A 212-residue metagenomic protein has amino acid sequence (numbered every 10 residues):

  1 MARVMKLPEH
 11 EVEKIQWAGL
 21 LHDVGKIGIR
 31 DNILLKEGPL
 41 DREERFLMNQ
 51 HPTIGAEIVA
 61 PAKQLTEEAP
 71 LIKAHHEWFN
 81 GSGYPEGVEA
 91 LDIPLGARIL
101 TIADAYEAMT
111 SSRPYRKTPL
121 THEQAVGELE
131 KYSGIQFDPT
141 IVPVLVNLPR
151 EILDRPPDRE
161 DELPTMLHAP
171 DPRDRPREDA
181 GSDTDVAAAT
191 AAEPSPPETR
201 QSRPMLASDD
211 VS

Functional and structural regions predicted by a protein language model:
M1-V211: Metal-dependent catalytic cores of enzymes that make or break cyclic nucleotides and related phosphoester linkages
